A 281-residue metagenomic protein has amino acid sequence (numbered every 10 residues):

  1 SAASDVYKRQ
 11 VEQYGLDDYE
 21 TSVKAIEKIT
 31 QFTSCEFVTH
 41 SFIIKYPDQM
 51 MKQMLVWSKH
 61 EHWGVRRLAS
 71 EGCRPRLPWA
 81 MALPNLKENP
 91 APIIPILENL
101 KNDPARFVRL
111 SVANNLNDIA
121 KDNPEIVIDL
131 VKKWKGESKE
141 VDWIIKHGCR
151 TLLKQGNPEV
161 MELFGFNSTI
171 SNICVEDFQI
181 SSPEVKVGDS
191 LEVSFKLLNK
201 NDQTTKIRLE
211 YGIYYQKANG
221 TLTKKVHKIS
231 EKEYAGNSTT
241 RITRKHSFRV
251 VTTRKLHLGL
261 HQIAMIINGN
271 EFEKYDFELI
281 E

Functional and structural regions predicted by a protein language model:
S1-V160, K186, S194, Q203: Surface-facing alpha-helical segments and adjacent helix-coil boundary elements at the starts of domains
E162-C174: Proline/serine/threonine-rich low-complexity linkers at boundaries of modular beta-sandwich domains
I173-V175, K217-E231: Short beta-strand and strand-turn-strand segments in soluble, beta-rich domains
I180-V185: Short beta-strand segments of immunoglobulin-like
D189-L198, D202-K217: Beta-strand-rich binding/interaction modules
K225-V251: A beta-strand/beta-hairpin structural motif
V250-L260: Short glycine/proline/serine/threonine-rich loop/turn segments at secondary-structure transition edges
N270-E281: Short beta-strand elements
